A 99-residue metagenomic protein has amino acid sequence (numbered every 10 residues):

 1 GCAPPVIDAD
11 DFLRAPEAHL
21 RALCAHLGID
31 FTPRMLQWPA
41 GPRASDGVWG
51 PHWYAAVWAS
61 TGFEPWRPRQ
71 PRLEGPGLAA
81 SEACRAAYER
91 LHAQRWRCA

Functional and structural regions predicted by a protein language model:
G1-A22, H26: Phosphate-binding beta-loop-alpha motif at adenosine-nucleotide cofactor sites
A25, I29-A99: PAPS-dependent sulfotransferases, especially Golgi type II membrane carbohydrate sulfotransferases
